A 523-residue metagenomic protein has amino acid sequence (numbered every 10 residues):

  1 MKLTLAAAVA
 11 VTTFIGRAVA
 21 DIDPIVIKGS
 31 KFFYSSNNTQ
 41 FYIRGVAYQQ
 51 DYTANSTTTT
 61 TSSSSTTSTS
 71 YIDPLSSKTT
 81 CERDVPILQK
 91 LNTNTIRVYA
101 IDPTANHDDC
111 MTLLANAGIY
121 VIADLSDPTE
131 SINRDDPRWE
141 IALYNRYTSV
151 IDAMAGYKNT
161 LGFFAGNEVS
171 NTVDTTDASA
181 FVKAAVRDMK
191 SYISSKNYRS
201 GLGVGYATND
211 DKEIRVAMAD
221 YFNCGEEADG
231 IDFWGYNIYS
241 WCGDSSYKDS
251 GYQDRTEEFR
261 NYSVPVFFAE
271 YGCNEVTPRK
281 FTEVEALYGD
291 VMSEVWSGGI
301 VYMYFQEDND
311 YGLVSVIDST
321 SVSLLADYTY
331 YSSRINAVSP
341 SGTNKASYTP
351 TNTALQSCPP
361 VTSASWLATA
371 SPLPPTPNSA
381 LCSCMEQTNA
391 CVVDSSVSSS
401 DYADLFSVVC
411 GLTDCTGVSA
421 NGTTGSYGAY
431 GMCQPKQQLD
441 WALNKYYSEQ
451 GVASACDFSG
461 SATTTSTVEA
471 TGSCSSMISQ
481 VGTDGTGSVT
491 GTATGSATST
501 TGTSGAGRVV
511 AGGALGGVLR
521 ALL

Functional and structural regions predicted by a protein language model:
D21-A117, I151: Active-site-adjacent substrate/metal-binding segments within catalytic domains of carbohydrate-active enzymes
T61-S62, T67-L88, A142-D152, E213-E227 (+2 more regions): Short, acidic/polar
T80-I132, V182-G205: Aromatic-lined substrate-binding rim segments of carbohydrate-active enzymes
Y147-D177, G205: Active-site groove signature of glycoside hydrolases
D177-E294, S321-D327, Y348-L367, S371: Noncatalytic carbohydrate-binding groove/subsite architecture in carbohydrate-active enzymes
K280-P350, Q438-L443: Substrate-binding cleft of secreted/luminal carbohydrate-active enzymes
P372-S499: Secreted/extracellular ectodomain signature
S499-L523: Cleavable C-terminal sorting propeptides in eukaryotic secreted/cell-surface proteins
